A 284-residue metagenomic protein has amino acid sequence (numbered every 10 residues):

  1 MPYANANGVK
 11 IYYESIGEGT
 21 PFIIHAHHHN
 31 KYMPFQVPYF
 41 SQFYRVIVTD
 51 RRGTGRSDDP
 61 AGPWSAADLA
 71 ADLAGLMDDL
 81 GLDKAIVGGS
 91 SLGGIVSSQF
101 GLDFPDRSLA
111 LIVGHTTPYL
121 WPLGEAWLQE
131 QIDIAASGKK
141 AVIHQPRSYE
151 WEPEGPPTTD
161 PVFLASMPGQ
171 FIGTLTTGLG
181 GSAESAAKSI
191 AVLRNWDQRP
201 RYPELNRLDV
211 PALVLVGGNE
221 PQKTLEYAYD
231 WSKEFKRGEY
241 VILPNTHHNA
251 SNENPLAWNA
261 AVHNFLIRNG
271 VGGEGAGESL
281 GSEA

Functional and structural regions predicted by a protein language model:
N5-G62: Conserved HGGG/HGGXW glycine-rich cap/lid loop of the alpha/beta-hydrolase fold
P38-Y39, R207, A212-T246: Conserved loop-alpha-helix segment in the C-terminal half of the alpha/beta-hydrolase fold that carries the catalytic
I47-G88, A260: Active-site loop/oxyanion-hole signature of alpha/beta-hydrolase fold enzymes
S57-P63, P122-E125, L225-E226: Conserved catalytic-core motifs of eukaryotic protein kinase domains, centered on the activation segment
G89, G93, S97: Gly/Ala-rich beta-loop-alpha elbow adjacent to hydrolase catalytic centers
S98, L102-D103, L109-A141: Flexible "cap/lid" loop of the alpha/beta hydrolase fold
P122-G124, A141-N206: Conserved alpha/beta-hydrolase catalytic His-Asp/Glu region
G238-A284: Catalytic active-site module of serine/aspartate enzymes centered on a nucleophile-bearing elbow/loop
